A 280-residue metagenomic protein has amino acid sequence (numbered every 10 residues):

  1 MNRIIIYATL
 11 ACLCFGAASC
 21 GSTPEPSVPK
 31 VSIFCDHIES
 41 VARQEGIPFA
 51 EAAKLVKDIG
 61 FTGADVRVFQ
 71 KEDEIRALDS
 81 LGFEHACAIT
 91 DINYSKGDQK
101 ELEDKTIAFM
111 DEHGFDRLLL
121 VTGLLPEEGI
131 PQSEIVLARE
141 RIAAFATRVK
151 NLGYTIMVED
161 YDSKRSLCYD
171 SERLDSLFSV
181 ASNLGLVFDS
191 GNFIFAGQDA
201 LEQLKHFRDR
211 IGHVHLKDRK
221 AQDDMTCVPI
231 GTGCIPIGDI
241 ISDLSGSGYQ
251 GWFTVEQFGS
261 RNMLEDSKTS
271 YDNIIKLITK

Functional and structural regions predicted by a protein language model:
M1-I4: Positively charged n-region of N-terminal signal peptides that target proteins for export
Y7-G16: Bacterial N-terminal signal peptides
C20-E112, D116, G185, D272-K280: N-terminal pre-domain/capping segments
K30-S32, G63, E84-C87, D116-L119 (+4 more regions): Structural preference for beta-strand elements that scaffold enzyme active sites
I33-H37, V66-V68, C87-I92, L120-T122 (+4 more regions): A cross-domain feature marking catalytic cores of carbohydrate-active enzymes and several ubiquitous metabolic/repair
S40-G46, G63-E74, I92-E101, P126-G129 (+5 more regions): Acidic-and-aromatic substrate-binding clefts and catalytic sites of carbohydrate-active enzymes
V56, A64, M110, I156 (+6 more regions): Conserved, mostly hydrophobic/aromatic
T147-C234: Acidic/histidine-rich catalytic cores of soluble enzymes
